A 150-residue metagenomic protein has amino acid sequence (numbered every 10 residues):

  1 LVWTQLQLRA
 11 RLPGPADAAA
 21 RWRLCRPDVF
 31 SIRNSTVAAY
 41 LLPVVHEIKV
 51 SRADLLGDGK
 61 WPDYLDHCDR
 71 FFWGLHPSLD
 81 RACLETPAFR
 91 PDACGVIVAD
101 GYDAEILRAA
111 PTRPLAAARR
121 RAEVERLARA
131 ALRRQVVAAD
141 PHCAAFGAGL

Functional and structural regions predicted by a protein language model:
L1-V44, R52: Active-site metal-binding core of divalent-cation-utilizing nuclease and nuclease-like domains
T4-L6, A10-P15, A20, L84-E85 (+1 more regions): Non-catalytic C-terminal interaction segments of nucleic acid-processing enzymes
L41-V45, K49-A99: Catalytic cores of nucleic-acid endonucleases
